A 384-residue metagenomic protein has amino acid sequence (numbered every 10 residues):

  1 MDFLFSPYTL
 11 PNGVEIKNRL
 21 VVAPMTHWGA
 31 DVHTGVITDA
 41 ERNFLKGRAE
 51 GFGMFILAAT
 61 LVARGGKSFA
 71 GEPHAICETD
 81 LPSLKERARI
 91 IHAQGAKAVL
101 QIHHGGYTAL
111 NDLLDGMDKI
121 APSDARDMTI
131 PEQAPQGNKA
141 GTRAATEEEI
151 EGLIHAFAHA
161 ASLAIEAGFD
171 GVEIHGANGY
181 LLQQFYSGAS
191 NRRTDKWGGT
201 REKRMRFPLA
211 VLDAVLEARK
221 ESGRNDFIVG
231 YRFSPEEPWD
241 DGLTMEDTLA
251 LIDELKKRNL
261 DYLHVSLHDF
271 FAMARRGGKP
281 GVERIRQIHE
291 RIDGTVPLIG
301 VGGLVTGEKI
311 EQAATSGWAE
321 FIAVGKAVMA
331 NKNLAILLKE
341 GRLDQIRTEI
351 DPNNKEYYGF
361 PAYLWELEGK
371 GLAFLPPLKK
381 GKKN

Functional and structural regions predicted by a protein language model:
M1-N384: Flavin-dependent oxidoreductase catalytic cores
